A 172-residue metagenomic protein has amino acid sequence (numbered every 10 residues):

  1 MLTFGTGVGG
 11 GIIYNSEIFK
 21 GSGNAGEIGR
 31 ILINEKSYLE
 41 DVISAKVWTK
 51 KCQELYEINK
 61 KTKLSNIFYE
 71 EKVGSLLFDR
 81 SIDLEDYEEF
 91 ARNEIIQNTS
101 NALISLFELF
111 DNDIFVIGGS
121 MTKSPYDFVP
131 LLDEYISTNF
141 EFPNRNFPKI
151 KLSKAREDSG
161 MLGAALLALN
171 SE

Functional and structural regions predicted by a protein language model:
M1-K46: Glycine-rich phosphate-binding loop of actin/hexokinase-like ATP-binding domains
I33-E172: ATP-binding/phosphotransfer module of carbohydrate and carboxylate kinases, centering on a glycine-rich
